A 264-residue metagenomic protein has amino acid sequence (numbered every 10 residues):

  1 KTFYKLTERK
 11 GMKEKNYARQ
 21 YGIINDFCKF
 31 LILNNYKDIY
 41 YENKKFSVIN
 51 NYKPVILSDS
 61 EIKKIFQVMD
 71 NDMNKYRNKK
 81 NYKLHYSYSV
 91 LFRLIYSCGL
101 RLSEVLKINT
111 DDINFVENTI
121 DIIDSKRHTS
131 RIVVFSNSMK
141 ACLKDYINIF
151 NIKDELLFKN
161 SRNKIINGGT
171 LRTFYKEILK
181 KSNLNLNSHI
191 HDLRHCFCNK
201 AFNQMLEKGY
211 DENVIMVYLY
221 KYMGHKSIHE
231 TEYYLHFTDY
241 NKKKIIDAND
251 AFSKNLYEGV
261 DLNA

Functional and structural regions predicted by a protein language model:
K1-A264: Conserved catalytic core of the tyrosine transesterase superfamily
